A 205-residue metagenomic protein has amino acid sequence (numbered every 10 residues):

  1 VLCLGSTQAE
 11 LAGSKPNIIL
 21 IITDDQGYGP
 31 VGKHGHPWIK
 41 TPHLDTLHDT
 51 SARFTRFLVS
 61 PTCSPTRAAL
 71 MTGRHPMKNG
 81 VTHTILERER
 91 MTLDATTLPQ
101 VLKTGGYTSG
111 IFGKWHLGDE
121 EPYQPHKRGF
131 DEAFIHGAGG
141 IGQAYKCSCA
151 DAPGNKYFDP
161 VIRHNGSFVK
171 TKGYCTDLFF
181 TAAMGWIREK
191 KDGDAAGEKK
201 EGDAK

Functional and structural regions predicted by a protein language model:
C3-K205: Formylglycine-dependent sulfatase
